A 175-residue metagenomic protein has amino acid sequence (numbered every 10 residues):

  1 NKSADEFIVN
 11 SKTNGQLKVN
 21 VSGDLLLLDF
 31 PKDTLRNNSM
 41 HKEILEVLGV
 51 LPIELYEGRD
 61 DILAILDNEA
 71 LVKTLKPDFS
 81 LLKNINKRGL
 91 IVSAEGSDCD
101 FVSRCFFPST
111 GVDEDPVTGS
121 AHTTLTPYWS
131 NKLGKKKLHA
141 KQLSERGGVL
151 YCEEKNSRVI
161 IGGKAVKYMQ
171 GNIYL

Functional and structural regions predicted by a protein language model:
N1-L175: Active-site proximal loop and beta-alpha junction motif in alpha/beta enzyme cores
